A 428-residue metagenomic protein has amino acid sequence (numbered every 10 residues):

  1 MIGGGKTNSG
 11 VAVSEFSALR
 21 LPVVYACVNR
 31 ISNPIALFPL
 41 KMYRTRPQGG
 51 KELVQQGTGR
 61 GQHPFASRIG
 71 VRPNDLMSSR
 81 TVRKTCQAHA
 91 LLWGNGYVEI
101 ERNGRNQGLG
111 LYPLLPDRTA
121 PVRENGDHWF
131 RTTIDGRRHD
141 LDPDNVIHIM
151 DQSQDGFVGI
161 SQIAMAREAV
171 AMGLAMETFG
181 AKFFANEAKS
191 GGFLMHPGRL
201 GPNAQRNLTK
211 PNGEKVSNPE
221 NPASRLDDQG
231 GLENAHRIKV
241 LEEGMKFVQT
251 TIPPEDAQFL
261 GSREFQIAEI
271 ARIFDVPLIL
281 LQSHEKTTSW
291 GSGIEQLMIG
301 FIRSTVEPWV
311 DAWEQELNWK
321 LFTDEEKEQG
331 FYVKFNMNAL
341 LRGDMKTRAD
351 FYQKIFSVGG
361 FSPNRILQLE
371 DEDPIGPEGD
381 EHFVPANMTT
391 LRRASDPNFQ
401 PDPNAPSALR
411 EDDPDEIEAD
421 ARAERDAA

Functional and structural regions predicted by a protein language model:
M1-F259, R263-F265, E269-R272, V276 (+5 more regions): Structured, contiguous alpha/beta core segments that scaffold functional sites
L91, E187, K215, P219 (+7 more regions): Active-site-proximal structural scaffolding
P113-L114, W129, G300-D311, D344-S357 (+1 more regions): Short flexible/disordered coil segments
L278-S289, Q315-Q329: Short acidic alpha-helical/loop segments enriched in Asp/Glu that coordinate divalent cations
W309, W313, Q329-V333, S362: A short pocket-lining beta-strand/turn micro-motif at the edge of beta-sheets
V310, L317, L321, E325 (+3 more regions): Short leucine-rich amphipathic alpha-helical surface patches
D324, Q329, V333, M337-F351 (+1 more regions): Non-transmembrane, aqueous-exposed alpha-helical and coiled segments at domain scale
